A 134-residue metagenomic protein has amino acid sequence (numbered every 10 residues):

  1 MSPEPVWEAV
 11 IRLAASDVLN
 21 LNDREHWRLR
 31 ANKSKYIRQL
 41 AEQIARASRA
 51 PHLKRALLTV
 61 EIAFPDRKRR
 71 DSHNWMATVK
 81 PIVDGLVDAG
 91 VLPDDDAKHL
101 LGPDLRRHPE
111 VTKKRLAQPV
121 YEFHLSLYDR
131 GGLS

Functional and structural regions predicted by a protein language model:
M1-S134: Catalytic phosphate/metal-binding cores of nucleic-acid and nucleotide-processing enzymes, i.e., regions that mediate
